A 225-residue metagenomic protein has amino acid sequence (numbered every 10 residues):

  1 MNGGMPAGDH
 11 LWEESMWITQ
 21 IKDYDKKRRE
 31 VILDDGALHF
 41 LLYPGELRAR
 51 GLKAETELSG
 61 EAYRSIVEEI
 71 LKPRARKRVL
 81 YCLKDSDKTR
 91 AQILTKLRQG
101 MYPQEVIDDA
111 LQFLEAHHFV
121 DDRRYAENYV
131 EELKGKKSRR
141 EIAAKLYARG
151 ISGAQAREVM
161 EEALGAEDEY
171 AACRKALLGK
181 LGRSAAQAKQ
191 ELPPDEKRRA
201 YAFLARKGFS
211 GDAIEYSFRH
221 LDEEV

Functional and structural regions predicted by a protein language model:
H10-V225: An alpha-helical, amphipathic repeat domain used for nucleic-acid recognition, typified by the mTERF helical solenoid
